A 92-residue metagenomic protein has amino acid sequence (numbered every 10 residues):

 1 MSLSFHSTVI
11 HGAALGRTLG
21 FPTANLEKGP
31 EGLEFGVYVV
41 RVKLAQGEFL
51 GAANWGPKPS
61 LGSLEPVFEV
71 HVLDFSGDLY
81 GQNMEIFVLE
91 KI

Functional and structural regions predicted by a protein language model:
S4-I92: Phosphate/ribose-recognition catalytic cores of enzymes acting on nucleotide-derived substrates
